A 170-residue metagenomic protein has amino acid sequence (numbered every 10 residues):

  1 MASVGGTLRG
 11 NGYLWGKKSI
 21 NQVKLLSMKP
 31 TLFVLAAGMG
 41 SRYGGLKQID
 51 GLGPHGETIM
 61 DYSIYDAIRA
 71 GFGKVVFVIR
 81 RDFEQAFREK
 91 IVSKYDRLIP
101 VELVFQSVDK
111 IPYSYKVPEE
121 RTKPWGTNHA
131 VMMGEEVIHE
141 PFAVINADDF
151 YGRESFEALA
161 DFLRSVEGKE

Functional and structural regions predicted by a protein language model:
A2-V4, V23: Acidic, Ala/Val/Gly-enriched low-complexity intrinsically disordered segments
I20-V34, G40, P54-V144, Y151 (+1 more regions): Conserved N-terminal catalytic core of the sugar/cofactor nucleotidyltransferase
G45-L46: Conserved catalytic-core motifs of eukaryotic protein kinase domains, centered on the activation segment
E154-E170: Conserved donor-nucleotide/metal-binding helix-loop-beta segment in metal-dependent transferases, i.e., the alpha-helix
